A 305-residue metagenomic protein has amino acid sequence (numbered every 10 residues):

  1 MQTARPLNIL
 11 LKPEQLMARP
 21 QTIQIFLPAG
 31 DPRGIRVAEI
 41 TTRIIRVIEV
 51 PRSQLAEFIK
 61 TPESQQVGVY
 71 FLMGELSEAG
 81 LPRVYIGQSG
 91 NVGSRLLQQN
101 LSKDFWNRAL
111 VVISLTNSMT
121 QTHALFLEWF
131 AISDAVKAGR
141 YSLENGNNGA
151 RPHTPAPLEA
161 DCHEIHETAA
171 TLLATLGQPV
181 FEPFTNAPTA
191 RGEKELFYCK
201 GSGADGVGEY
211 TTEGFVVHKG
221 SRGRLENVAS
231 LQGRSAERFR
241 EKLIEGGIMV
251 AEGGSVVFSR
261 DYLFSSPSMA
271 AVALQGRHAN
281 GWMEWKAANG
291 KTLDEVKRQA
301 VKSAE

Functional and structural regions predicted by a protein language model:
Q2-L101, S118-F126, F130, T168-E195 (+4 more regions): GIY-YIG nuclease catalytic motif and its immediate N-terminal context
L72, S89, V111-I113, K219 (+1 more regions): Hydrophobic side chains in beta-strands
Q88-V92, T211-G214, A300-V301: A short, sequence-level motif marking secondary-structure junctions
L101, I132, V136-R140, G177 (+1 more regions): Hydrophobic/aromatic-lined pockets within catalytic cores
N107-E167: Internal, well-ordered alpha/beta segment that forms a basic, Gly-enriched binding/recognition surface
T189-E284: Polyanion-binding interface signature
A287-E305: C-terminal engagement modules used by replication, chromatin/transcription, nuclear envelope/ESCRT, and ubiquitin
